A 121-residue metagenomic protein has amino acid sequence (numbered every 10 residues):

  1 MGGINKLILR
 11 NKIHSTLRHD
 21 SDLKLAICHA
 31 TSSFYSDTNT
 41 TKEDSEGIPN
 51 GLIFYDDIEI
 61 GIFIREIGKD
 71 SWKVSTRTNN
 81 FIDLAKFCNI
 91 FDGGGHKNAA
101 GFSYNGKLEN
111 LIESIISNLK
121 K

Functional and structural regions predicted by a protein language model:
M1-K120: Hydrophobic helix-and-loop "lid/oligomerization" segment in the mid-to-C-terminal part of catalytic domains
